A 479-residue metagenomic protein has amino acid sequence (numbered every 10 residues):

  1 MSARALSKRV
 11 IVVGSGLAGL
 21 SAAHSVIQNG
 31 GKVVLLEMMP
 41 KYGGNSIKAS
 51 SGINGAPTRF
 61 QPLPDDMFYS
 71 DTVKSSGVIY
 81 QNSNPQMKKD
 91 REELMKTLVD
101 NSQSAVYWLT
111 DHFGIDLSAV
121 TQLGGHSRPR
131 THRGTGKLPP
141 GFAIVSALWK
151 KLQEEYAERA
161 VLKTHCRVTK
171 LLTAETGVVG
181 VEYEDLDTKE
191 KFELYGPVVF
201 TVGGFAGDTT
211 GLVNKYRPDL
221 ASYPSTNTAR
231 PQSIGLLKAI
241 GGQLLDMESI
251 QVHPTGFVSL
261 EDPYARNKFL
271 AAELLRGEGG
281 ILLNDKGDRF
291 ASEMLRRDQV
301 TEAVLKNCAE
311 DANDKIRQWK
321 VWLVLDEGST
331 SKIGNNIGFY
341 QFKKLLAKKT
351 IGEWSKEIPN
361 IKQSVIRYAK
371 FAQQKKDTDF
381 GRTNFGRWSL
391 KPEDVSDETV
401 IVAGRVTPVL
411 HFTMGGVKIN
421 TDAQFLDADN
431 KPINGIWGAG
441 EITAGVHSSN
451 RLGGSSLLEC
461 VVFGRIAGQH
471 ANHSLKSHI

Functional and structural regions predicted by a protein language model:
A5-K8, D187-P197, P432: Core beta-strand elements of the Rossmann-like FAD/NAD(P) dinucleotide-binding domain in flavoenzyme oxidoreductases
R9-L35: N-terminal Rossmann-like FAD-binding beta1-loop-alpha1 element of flavoenzymes
Q28-A49: Glycine-rich FAD pyrophosphate-binding loop
N54-L98, S118: Glycine-rich active-site loop/strand segments that organize a redox cofactor
M95-E190, Y195, D208-G211, F257-V258 (+1 more regions): Conserved redox-cofactor binding core of oxidoreductases
K170, N360-N450: A glycine-rich dinucleotide-binding beta-alpha-beta segment and adjacent secondary-structure elements that constitute
K189-D262, F463-I466: Glycine-rich loop(s) and the adjacent beta-strand/alpha-helix scaffold that form part
I234-E357: An anion/pyrophosphate-binding glycine-rich loop and adjacent beta-alpha core in soluble alpha-beta enzymes
